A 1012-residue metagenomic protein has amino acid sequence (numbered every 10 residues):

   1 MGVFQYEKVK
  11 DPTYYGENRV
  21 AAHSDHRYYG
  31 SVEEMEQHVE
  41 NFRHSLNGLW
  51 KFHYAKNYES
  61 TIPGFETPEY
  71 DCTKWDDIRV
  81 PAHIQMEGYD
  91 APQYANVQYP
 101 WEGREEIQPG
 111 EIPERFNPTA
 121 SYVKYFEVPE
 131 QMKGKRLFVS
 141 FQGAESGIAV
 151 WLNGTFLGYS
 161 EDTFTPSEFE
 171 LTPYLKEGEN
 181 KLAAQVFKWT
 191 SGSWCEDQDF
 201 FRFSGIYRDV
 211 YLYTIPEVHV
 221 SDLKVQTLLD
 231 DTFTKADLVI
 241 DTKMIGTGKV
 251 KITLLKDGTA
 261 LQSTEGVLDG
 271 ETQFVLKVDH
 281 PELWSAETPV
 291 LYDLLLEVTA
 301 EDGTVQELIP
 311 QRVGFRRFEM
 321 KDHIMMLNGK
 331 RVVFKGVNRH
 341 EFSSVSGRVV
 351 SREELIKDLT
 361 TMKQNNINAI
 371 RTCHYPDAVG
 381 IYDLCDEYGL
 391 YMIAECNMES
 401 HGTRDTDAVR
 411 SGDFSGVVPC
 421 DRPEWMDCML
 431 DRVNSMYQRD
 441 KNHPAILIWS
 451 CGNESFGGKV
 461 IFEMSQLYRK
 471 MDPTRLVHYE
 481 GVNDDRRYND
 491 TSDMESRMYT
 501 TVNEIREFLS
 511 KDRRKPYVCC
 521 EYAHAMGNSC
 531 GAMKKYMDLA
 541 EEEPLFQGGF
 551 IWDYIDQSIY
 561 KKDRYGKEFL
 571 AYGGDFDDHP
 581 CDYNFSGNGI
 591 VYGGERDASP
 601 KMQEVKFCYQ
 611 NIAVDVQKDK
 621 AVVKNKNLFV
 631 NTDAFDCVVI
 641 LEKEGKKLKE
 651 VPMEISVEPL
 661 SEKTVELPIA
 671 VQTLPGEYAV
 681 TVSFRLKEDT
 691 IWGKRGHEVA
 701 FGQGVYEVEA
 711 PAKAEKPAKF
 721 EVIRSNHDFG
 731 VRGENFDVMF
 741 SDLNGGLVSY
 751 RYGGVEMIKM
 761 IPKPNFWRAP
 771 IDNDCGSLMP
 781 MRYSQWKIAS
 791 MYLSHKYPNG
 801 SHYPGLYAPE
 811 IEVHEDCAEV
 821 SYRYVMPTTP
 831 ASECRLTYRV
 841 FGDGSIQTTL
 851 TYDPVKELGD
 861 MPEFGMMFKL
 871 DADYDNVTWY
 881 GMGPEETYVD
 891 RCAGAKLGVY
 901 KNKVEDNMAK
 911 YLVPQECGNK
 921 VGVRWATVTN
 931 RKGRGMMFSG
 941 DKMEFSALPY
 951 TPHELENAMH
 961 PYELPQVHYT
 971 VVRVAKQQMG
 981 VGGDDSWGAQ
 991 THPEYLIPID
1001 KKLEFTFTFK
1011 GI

Functional and structural regions predicted by a protein language model:
G2-D25, Y29-Q37, L157-G158, E177 (+5 more regions): Glycine/proline-rich low-complexity spacer/linker segments in large multi-domain proteins
G2-H38, V97, T155, W194 (+3 more regions): Extended substrate-binding grooves/exosites of carbohydrate-active enzymes
F4-K8, G16-R19, E36-Q37, K51-A55 (+11 more regions): Accessory beta-strand-rich segments of carbohydrate-active enzymes
Q85-M86, Q93-A95, G143, K188 (+4 more regions): Beta-strand/loop-rich accessory regions of lumenal/periplasmic or secreted enzymes, predominantly carbohydrate-active
M86, A91, N96-I112, E161-T163 (+9 more regions): An acidic-aromatic loop/edge-strand motif
K176-E179, D241-E319, Y678-P717, E721: Extended acidic/polar, glycine-enriched regions that form or flank non-catalytic beta-rich accessory modules
E196-V220, G566-V622, K626-K646, A670-P711 (+3 more regions): Catalytic cores of secreted or luminal carbohydrate-active enzymes
E265-D279, G645-L674: Intrinsically disordered, low-complexity Pro/Gly/Ser/Thr-rich segments with frequent PxxP/GP/PP motifs and embedded
